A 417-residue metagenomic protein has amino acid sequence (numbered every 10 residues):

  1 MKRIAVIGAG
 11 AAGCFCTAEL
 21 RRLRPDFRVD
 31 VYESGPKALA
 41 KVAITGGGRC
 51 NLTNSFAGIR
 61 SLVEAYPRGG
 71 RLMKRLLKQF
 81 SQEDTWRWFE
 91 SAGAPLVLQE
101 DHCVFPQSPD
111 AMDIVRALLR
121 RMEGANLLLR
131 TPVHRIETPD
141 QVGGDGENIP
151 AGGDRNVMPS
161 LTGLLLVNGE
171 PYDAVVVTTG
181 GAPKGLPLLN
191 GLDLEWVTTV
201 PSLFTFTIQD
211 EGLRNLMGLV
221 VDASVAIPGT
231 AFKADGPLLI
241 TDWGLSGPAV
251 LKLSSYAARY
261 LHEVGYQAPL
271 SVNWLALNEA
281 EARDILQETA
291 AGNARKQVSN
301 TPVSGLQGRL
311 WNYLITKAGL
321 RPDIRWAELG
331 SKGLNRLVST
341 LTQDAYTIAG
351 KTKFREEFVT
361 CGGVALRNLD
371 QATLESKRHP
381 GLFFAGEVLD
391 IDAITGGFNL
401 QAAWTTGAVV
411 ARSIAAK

Functional and structural regions predicted by a protein language model:
R3-D30, I414: N-terminal Rossmann-like FAD-binding beta1-loop-alpha1 element of flavoenzymes
V6, G10-A12, K37, P183 (+1 more regions): Residue-level detector of alpha-helix initiation sites
R21-G47: Glycine-rich FAD pyrophosphate-binding loop
L23, K37, G58-S61, K78 (+6 more regions): Residue-level recognition of phosphate/Mg2+-coordinating polar/acidic sites in nucleotide-handling active sites
A43-D113: A conserved beta-strand/loop capping segment in the N-terminal third of enzymes that catalyze redox or closely related
M73-S81, E100-L119, G180, K184 (+3 more regions): Short beta-strand to alpha-helix junction loop
D113, A117-Q307: Predominantly flavin-linked oxidoreductase catalytic cores and closely associated redox partners
G180-G181, P187-N190, D390-K417: A conserved FAD-binding loop/helix module that cradles the flavin
